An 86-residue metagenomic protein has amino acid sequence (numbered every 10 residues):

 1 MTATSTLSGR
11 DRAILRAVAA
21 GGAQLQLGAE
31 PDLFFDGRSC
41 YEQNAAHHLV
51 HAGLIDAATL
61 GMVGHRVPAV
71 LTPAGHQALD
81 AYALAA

Functional and structural regions predicted by a protein language model:
T2-N44, L84: Short amphipathic alpha-helical interface segments
T6, D36-A58, V63-R66: Short amphipathic alpha-helical interaction segments
R12, R16, I55-V63, A86: Short, surface-exposed, charge-dense and proline/glycine-enriched linear segments
A17-A19, A45-A46, A69, G75: Small-side-chain structural scaffolding
G21-A23, V50, P73, Y82: Short intrinsically disordered, low-complexity segments
L27-P31, M62, P68: A generic "cationic amphipathic patch" detector
R66-A86: Short, amphipathic alpha-helical interaction segments positioned at domain boundaries
